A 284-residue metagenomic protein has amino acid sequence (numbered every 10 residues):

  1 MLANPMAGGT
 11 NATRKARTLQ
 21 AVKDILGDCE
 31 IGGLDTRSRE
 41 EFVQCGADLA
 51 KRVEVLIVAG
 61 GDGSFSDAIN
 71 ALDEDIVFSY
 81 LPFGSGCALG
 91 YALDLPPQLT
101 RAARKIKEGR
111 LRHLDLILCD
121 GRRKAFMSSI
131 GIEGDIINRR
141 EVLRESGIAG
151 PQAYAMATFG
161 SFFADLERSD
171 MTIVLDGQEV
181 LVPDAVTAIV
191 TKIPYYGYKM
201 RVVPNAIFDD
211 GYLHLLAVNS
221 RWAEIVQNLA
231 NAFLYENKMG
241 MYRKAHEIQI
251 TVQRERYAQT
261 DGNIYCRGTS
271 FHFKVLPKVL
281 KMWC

Functional and structural regions predicted by a protein language model:
M1-A59, S66, T100, R104: ATP/NTP phosphate-donor binding region
L2, I25, L34-T36, E74-V186: Catalytic core of DAGKc-family lipid kinases
L2-N4, L81, T191, L216: Short hydrophobic segments within beta-strands
A12, D67-I69, L89-Y91, K199-M200 (+1 more regions): Short glycine-/acidic-enriched loop or helix-start segments at secondary-structure transitions that form or flank
S64-I76: Short Gly/Thr/Asp-enriched flexible loops that form oxyanion-binding sites at enzyme active sites
S129, E133, I189-V202: Glycine-rich phosphate/pyrophosphate-binding beta-alpha loops
R144-A153, Y196-Y198, P204-A223: Gly/Ser/Thr-rich active-site loops/lids in small-molecule metabolic enzymes that frequently grip phosphoryl groups
L175-G177, I207-D210, A217-C284: ATP/nucleoside-binding phosphotransfer catalytic cores, i.e., glycine-rich phosphate-binding loops
